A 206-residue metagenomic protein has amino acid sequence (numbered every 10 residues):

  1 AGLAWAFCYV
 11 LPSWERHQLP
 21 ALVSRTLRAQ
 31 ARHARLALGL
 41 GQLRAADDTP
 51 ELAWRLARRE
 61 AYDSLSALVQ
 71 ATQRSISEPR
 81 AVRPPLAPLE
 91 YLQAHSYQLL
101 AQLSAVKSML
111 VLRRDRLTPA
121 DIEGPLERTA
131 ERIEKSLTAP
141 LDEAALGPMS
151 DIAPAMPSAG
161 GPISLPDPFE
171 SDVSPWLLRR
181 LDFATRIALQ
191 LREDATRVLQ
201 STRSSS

Functional and structural regions predicted by a protein language model:
A1-E15, T26-L27: Pore- and pathway-forming membrane helices of multi-pass small-molecule/ion transporters and channels
L19-P84, L89, A105, M109-S206: Long, hydrophobic alpha-helical segments that serve as membrane-spanning/inserting helices
Q93: Catalytic-loop region of hydrolases
